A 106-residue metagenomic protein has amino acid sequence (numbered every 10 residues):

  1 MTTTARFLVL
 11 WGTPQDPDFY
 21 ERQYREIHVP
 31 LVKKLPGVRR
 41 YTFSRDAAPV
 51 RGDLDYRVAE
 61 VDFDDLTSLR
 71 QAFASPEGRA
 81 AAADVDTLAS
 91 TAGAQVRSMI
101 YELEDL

Functional and structural regions predicted by a protein language model:
M1-L106: Macromolecular interaction modules
